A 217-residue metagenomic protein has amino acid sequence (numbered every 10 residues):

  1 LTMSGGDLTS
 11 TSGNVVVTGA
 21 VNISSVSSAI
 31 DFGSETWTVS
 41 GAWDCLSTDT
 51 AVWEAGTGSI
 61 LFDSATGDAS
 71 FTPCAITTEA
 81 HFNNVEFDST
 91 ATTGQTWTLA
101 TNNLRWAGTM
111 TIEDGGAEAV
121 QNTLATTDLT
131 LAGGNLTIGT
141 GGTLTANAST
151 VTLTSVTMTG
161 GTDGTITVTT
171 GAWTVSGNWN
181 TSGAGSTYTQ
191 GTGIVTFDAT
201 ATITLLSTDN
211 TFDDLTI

Functional and structural regions predicted by a protein language model:
L1-L104, T111-I217: Extracellular beta-strand-rich, repetitive "passenger/adhesive" scaffolds that bind or process carbohydrates
